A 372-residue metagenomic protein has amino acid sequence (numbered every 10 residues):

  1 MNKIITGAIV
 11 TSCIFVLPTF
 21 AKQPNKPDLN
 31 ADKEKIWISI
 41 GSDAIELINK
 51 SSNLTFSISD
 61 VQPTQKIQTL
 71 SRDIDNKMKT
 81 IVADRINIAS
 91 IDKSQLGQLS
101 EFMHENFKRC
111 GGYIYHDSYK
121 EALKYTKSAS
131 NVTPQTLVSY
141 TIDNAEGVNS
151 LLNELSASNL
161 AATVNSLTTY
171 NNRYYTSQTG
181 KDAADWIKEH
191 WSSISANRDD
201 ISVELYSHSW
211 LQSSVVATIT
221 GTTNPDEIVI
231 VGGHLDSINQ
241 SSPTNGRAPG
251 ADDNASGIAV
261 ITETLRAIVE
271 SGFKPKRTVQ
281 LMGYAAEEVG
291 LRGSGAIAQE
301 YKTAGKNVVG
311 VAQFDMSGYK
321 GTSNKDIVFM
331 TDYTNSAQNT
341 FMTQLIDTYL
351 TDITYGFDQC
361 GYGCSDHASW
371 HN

Functional and structural regions predicted by a protein language model:
M1-F20: Gram-negative bacterial Sec-dependent N-terminal signal peptides
K22-T126: N-terminal accessory interaction module
A122-S177: N-terminal hydrophobic or amphipathic helices/low-complexity stretches enriched in small/hydrophobic/Pro/Gly
E146-L155, T168-T179, I201-L205, P243-N254 (+4 more regions): Second-shell loop/turn segments in exported
L160-T168, S202-L205, S214-T218, I228-G233 (+6 more regions): Structural recognition of the beta-strand scaffold that forms the well-ordered cores of secreted hydrolase catalytic
A162-T220: A non-catalytic alpha/beta surface segment that caps or lines the substrate-entry region of metallo-dependent hydrolase
L211-S214, N245-A337, F341: Acidic/histidine-rich catalytic neighborhood of metal-dependent amide-processing enzymes
K320-N372: Active-site-adjacent substrate-binding region of metalloamidase/peptidase-like peptide-processing proteins
